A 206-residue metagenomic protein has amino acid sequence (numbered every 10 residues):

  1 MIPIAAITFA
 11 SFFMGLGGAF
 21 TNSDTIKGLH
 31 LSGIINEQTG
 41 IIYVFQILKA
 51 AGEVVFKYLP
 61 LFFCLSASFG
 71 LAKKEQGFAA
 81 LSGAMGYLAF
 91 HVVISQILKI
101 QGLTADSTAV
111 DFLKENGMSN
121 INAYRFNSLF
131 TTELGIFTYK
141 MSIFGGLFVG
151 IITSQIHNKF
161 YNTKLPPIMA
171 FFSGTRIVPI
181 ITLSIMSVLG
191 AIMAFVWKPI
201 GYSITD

Functional and structural regions predicted by a protein language model:
M1-S173: Early transmembrane hairpin of solute transport permeases
A5-F9, F13, I177-M193: Selective recognition of specific alpha-helical transmembrane segments in multi-pass small-molecule
G33, N158, I180-L183, Y202: Alpha-helical transmembrane segments and immediately membrane-proximal extracytoplasmic
Q155, R176, F195-V196: A short, ordered amphipathic alpha-helix with a cationic face
T163, V178, I200-Y202: Transmembrane hairpin
P167-S184, T205: Membrane-interface loop-to-helix entry segments
A194-D206: Aromatic-rich transmembrane-lumenal/periplasmic boundary elements in polytopic membrane proteins
